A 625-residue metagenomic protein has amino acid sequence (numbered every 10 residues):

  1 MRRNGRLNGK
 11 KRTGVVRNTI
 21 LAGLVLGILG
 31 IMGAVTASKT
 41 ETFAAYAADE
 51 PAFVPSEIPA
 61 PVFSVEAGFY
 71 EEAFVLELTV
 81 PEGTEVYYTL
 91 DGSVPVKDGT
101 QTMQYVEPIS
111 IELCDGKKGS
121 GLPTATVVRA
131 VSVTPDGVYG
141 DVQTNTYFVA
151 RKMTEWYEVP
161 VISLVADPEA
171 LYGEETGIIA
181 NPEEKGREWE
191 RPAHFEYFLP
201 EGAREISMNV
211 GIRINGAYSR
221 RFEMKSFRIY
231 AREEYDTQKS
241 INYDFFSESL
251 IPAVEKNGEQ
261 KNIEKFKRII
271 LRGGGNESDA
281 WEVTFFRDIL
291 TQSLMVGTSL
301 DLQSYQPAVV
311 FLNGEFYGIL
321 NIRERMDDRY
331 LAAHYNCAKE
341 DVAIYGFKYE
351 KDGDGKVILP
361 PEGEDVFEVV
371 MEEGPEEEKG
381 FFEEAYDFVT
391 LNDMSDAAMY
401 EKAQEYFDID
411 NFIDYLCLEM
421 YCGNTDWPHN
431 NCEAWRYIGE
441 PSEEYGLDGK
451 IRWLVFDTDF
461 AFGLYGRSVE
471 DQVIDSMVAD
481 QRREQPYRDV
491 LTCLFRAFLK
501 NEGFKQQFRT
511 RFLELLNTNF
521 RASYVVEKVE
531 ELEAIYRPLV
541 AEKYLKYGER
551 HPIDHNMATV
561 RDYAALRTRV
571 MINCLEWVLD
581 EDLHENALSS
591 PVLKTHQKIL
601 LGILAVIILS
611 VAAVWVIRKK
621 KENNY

Functional and structural regions predicted by a protein language model:
M1-G14, N623-Y625: N-terminal Lys/Arg-rich, disordered targeting/topogenic segments
R17-P192, Y197-G211, P441-E443, P591 (+1 more regions): Short, compositionally stereotyped local motifs that mark structural "simplifiers"
V75, E85-V86, P108, K118 (+10 more regions): Beta-sheet entry/capping signal
G92, G273-G275, F512: Short, histidine-centered active-site or binding-site loop motifs used for metal coordination, general acid-base
Y139-T144, Q303-S304, W427-H429: Extracellular and select intracellular beta-sandwich modules with Ser/Thr-enriched, small-residue motifs on
P160, A170-E175, P182-K185, Y218 (+14 more regions): Middle-to-C-terminal accessory/interaction subdomains
L164, A170-L171, E175-V369: Conserved ATP-binding subdomain of kinase catalytic cores across diverse folds
